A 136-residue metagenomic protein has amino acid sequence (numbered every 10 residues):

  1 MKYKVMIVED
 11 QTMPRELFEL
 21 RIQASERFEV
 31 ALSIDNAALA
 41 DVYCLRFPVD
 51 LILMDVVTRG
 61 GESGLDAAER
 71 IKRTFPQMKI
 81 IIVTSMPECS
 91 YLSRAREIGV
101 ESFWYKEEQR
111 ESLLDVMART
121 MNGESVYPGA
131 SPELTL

Functional and structural regions predicted by a protein language model:
E9-Q11: Conserved acidic carboxylate
S33-L51: Acidic, metal-coordinating helix/loop segments flanking the phosphotransfer/catalytic sites of two-component signaling
I52, I80, F103-W104: Two-component signal transduction core modules
L53-A68: Conserved phosphotransfer microenvironments
L65-Q77, E97: Short amphipathic alpha-helix used as the core "switch/output" element in two-component signaling
P87-W104, E111-D115: Alpha4 helix (beta4-alpha4-beta5 surface) of REC/receiver domains from two-component response regulators
S90, E108-M121, S125, G129-A130 (+1 more regions): C-terminal output helix
